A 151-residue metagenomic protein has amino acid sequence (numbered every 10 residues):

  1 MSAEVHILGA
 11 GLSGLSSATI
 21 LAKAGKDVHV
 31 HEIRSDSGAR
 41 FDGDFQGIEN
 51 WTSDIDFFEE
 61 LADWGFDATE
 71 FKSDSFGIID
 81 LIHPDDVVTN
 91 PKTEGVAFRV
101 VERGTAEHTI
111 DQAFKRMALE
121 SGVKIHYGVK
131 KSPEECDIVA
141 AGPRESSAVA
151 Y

Functional and structural regions predicted by a protein language model:
A3-V30: N-terminal Rossmann-like FAD-binding beta1-loop-alpha1 element of flavoenzymes
H6, R34, A141-G142: Anionic group-transfer/hydrolysis microenvironments
A10, I20, A113, M117-Y151: Predominantly flavin-linked oxidoreductase catalytic cores and closely associated redox partners
S13, S17, D36, R144: Conserved Rossmann-like nucleotide-cofactor binding loop
S35-P84: N-terminal FAD cofactor-binding segment of flavoenzymes
T52, T93-R116, A141-S146: Short beta-strand to alpha-helix junction loop
D86-T89: Surface-exposed loop/edge segments in extracytoplasmic proteins
